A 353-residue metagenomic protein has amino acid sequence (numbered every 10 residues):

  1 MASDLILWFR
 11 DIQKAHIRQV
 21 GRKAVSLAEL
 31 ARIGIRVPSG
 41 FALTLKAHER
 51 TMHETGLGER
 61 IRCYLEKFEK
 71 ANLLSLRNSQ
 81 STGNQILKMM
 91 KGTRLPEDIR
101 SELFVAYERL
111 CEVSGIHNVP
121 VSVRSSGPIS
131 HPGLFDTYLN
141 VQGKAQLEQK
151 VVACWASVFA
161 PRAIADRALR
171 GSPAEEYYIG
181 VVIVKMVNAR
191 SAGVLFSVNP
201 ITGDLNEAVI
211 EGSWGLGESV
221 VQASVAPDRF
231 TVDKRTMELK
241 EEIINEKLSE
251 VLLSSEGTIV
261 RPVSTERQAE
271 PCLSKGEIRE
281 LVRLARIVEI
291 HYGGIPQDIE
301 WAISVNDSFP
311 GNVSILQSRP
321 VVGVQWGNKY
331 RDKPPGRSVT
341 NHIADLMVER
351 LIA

Functional and structural regions predicted by a protein language model:
M1-G180, S191, A269, L273-G276 (+8 more regions): N-terminal beta-alpha lobe that positions the nucleotide/phosphoryl donor in ATP/NTP-coupled carboxylate activation
M186: Conserved, single-site charged/polar hotspot
A192-N199: Segments forming glycine/polar-rich beta-alpha architectures that bind adenosine-containing cofactors
E207, G212-P296, I303-N306, P335-A353: Conserved catalytic alpha/beta cores of large enzymes that bind or transform nucleotide phosphates and polynucleotides
G212, L316-G323: Short beta->alpha transition motifs characteristic of CBS
E218-Q222, V324-Y330: Cytochrome P450 core scaffold surrounding the K-helix E-X-X-R motif and the conserved "meander" helix-loop region
